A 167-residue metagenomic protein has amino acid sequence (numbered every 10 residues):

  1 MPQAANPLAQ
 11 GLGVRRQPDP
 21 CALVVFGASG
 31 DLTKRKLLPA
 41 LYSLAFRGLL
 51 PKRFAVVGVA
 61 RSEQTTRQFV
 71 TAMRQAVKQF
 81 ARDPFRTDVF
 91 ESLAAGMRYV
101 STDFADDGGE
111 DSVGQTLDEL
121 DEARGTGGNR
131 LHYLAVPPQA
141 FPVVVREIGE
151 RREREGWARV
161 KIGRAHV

Functional and structural regions predicted by a protein language model:
P2-C21: A short, basic/flexible loop-to-alpha-helix module at the beginning of a structural domain
S29: N-terminal Rossmann NAD(P)H-binding glycine-rich loop of SDR-like oxidoreductase domains
T33-L37, F69-M73, A105-V113, V136-F141: Phosphate/oxyanion-binding active-site loops and adjacent basic polyanion-contact surfaces
K34-L49: Histidine-anchored nucleotide/phosphate-binding helix
F46-S101: Glycine-rich phosphate-binding loop and adjoining beta1-alpha1-beta2 segment of Rossmann-like nucleotide-binding folds
F80-G128, G149: A structured beta-alpha segment of the ubiquitous adenosine-cofactor-binding alpha/beta core
T126-R154: Beta-loop-alpha module in the N-terminal Rossmann-like domain of NAD(P)-dependent dehydrogenases, especially those
A165-V167: Conserved small/polar residues in nucleotide/adenosyl-binding loops
